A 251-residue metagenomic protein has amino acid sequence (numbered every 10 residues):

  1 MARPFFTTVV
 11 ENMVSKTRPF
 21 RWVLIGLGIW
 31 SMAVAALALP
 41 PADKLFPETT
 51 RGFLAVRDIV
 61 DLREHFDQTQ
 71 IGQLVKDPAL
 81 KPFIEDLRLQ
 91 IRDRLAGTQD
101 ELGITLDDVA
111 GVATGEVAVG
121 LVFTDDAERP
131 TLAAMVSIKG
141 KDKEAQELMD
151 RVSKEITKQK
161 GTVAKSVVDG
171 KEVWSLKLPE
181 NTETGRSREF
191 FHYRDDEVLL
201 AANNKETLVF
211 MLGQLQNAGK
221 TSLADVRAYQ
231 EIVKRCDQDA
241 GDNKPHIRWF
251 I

Functional and structural regions predicted by a protein language model:
M1-F20: N-terminal secretory signal peptides that target proteins for export/translocation
V9-V10, L24, Q70, L87: Prokaryotic Sec-type signal peptides and long signal-anchor helices with extended Leu/Ile/Val-rich h-regions
N12-M13, G28, V60, A118: Intrinsically disordered, low-complexity regions of eukaryotic proteins
V23-V34: Bacterial N-terminal signal peptides
L37-G185, Q230-I251: Structural boundary/hinge residues at secondary-structure and domain interfaces
T184-I251: A conserved glycine-rich beta-strand in the N-terminal activation segment of trypsin-fold
